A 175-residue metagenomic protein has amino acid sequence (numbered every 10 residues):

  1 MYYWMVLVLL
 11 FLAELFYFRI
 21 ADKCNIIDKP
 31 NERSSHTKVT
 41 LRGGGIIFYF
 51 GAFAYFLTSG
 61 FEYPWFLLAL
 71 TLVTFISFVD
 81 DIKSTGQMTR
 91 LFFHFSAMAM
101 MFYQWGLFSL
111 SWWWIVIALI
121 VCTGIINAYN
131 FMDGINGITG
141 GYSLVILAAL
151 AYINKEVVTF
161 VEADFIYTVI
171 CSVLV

Functional and structural regions predicted by a protein language model:
M1-V175: "…together with the soluble PPM/PP2C metallo-phosphatase catalytic core" -> "…together with the soluble PPM/PP2C
